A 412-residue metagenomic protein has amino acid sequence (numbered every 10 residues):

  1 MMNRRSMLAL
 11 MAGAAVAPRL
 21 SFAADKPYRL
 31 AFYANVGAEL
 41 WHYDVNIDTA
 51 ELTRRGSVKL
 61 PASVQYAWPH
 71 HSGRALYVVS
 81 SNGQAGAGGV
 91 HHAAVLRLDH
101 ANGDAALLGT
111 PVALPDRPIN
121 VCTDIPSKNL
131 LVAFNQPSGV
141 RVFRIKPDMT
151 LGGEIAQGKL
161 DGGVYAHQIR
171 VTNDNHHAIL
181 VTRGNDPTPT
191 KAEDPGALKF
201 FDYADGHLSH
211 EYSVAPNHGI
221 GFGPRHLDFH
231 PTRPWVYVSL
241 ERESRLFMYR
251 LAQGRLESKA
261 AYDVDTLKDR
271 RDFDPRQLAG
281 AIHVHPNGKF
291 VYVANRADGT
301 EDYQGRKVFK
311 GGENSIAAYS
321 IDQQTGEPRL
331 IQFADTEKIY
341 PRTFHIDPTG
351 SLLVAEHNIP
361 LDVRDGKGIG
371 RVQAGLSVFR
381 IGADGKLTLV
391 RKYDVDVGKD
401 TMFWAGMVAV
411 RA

Functional and structural regions predicted by a protein language model:
S6-A23: N-terminal export signals
V36, A85-V90, N135-S138, T188-G196 (+3 more regions): Short, solvent-exposed loop/turn segments at conserved positions within beta-propeller repeat blades
D44-T49, R97-G103, R144-T150, D202-H207 (+3 more regions): Short loop/turn segments immediately following beta-strands, especially the blade-tip and inter-blade linker loops
T53-V58, L107-P111, E154-K159, E211-N217 (+3 more regions): A short beta-strand motif characteristic of beta-propeller blades
G56-T123: Blade-loop segments of beta-propeller domains
P61-S72, L114-P126, L160-N175, H218-W235 (+4 more regions): Beta-rich, blade/repeat-based domains predominating in secreted/periplasmic proteins but also intracellular
L107-R170: Asp-box/WD-like beta-propeller blade repeats and closely related beta-sheet repeat scaffolds
